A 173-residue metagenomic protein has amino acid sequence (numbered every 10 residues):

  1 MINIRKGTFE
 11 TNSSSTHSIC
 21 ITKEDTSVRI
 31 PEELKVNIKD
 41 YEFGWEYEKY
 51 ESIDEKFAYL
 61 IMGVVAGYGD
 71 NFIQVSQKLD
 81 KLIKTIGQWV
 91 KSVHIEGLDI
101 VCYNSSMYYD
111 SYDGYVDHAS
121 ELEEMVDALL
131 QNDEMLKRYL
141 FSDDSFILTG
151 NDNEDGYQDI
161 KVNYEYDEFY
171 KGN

Functional and structural regions predicted by a protein language model:
M1-S27: Short, extreme N-terminal segment that most often corresponds to the first beta-strand
S18, E24, P31-V36, Q74-V75 (+1 more regions): Surface-exposed beta-strand edges and their flanking turn/coil or helix-capping segments
R29-E55: Charged, amphipathic alpha-helical linkers/stalks
P31, K161-E165: Short amphipathic beta-strand/extended segments with alternating polar/hydrophobic composition
E46, Y50-V162: Low-complexity intrinsically disordered segments
Y164-N173: Short acidic DE-rich linear segments
